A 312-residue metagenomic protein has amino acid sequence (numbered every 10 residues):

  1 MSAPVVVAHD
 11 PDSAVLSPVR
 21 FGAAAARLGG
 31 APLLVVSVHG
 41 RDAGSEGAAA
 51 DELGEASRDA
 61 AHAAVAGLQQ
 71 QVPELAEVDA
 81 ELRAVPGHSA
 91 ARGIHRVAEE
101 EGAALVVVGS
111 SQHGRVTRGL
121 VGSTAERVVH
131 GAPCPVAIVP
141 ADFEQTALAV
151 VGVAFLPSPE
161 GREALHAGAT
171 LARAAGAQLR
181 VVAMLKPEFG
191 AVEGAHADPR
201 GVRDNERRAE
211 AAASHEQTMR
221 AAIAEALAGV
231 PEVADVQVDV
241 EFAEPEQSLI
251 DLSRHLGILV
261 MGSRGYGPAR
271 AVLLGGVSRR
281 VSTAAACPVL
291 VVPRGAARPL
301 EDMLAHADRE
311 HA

Functional and structural regions predicted by a protein language model:
M1-E55, A76-E77, A149-N205, A228-V230 (+6 more regions): Small/aliphatic-rich secondary-structure junction motif
E52-A63, G201-T218: A short acidic, glycine-rich active-site loop that binds or catalyzes chemistry on phosphate/adenosine moieties
A84-G93, V240-Q247: Charged docking surfaces used in two-component/phosphorelay signaling
E100, V129, S253-R254, S282: A short, aliphatic-rich alpha-helical micro-motif
A103, A132, L256, A285: An anion/phosphate-binding loop that grips the pyrophosphate of nucleotide cofactors and donors
L105-R127, L148, M261-A284, R298: Glycine-rich, Arg-bearing micro-motifs that act as flexible, cationic patches
V107-S110, P135-A141, V289-P293: Short beta-strand elements of ligand-binding domains
S123-D142: Short, structured interface segments
